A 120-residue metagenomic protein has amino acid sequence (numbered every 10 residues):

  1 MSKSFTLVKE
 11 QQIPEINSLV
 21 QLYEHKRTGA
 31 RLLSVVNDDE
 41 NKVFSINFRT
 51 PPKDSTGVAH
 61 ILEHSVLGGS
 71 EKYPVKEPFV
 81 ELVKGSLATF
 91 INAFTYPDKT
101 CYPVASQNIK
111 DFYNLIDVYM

Functional and structural regions predicted by a protein language model:
M1-N41: N- or domain-start disorder-to-order transition segments that initiate the globular core
V36-L115: M16/MPP (pitrilysin/insulinase) zinc-metallopeptidase core fold and M16-derived inactive scaffolds
I116-M120: Short amphipathic alpha-helices in soluble, non-transmembrane regions that often serve as interface/regulatory elements
